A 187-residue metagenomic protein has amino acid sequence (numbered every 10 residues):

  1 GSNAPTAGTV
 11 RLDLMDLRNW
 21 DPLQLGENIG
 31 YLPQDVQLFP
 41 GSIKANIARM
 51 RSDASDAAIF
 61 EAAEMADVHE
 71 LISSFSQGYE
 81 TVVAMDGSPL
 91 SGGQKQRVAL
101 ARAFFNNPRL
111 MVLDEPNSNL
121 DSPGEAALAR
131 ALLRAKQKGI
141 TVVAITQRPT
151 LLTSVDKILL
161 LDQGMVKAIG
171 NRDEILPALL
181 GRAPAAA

Functional and structural regions predicted by a protein language model:
T6-R11, N19, G26, K44-M85 (+3 more regions): ABC ATPase nucleotide-binding domain helical subdomain, centered on the C-loop/LSGGQ "ABC signature"
N106, K138: Conserved signature/switch motifs of ABC ATPase nucleotide-binding domains
M111-E115: Catalytic Walker B motif of ABC-type/P-loop ATPase nucleotide-binding domains
G139-I145: Conserved H-loop
T153-L160: Conserved catalytic segment of ABC-fold P-loop ATPases
I169-G170: ABC ATPase "signature
